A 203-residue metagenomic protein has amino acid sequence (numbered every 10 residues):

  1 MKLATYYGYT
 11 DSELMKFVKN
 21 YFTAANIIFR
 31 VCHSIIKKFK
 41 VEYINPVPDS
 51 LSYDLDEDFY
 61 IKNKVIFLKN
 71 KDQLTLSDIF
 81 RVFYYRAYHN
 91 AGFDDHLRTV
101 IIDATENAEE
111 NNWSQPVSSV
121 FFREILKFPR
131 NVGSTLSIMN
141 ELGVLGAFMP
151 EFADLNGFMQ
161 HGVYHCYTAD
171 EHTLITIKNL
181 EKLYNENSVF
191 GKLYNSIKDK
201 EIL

Functional and structural regions predicted by a protein language model:
M1-H165: Non-catalytic interface/linker regions that flank or bridge core catalytic/transmembrane domains
Y164-L203: Alpha-helical phosphate/pyrophosphate-handling elements in metalloenzyme active cores
